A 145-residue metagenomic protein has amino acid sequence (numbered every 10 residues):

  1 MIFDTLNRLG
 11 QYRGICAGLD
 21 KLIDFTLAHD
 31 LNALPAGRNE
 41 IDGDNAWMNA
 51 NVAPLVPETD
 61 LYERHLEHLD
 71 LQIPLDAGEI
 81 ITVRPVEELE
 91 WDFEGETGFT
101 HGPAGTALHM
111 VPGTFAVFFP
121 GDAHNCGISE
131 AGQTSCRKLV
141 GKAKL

Functional and structural regions predicted by a protein language model:
M1-D44: Surface/interface-facing alpha-helical segments and adjacent flexible terminal/loop regions used for partner/assembly
P35-P57, Y62-E63, E67-L75: A short glycine-rich, His/Asp/Glu-containing loop-to-beta-strand
N51-H65, F93-G105, D122-A123: Short acidic (Asp/Glu) patches
E58-H65, Q72, T82-R84, L108 (+1 more regions): Short histidine-centered beta-strand/loop micro-motifs that create catalytic or ligand/metal-coordination sites
E67-L69, I73-I81, P85-E88, E94-H101: Glycine- and acidic-residue-biased ligand/ion/polar-headgroup-sensing regions
L71, F115-V117, Q133-L145: A short hydrophobic beta-strand segment most commonly corresponding to one strand of the jelly-roll/cupin
H109-S129: Conserved metal-binding segment of the jelly-roll/cupin
